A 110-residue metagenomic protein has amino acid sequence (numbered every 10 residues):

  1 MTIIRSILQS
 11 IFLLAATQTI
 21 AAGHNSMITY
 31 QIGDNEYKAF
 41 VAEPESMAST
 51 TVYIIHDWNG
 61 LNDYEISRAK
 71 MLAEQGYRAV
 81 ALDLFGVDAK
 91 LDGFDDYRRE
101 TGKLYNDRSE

Functional and structural regions predicted by a protein language model:
M1-L8: Bacterial N-terminal signal peptides that target proteins for export
A16-Q18: N-terminal signal peptide c-region/cleavage motif recognized by signal peptidases
A22-H24: Boundary of Sec targeting at the N-terminus
M27-E110: Serine-hydrolase catalytic machinery in alpha/beta-hydrolase-like enzymes
